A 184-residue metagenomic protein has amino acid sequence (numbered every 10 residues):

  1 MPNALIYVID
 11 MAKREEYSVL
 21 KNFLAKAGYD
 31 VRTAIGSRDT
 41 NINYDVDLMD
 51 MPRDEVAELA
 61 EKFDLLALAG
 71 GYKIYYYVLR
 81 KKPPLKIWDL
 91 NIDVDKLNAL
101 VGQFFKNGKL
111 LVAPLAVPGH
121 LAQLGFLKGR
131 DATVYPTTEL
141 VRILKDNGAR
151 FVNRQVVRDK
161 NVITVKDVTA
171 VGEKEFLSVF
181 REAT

Functional and structural regions predicted by a protein language model:
M1-N107, G119-D131, V141-T184: Extended, subdomain-level signal for the structured scaffold at the beginning of enzyme domains
T33, V112-P114, V134: General beta-strand structural signal in soluble alpha/beta enzymes
P136-E139: Substrate-gating cap/lid alpha-helix
